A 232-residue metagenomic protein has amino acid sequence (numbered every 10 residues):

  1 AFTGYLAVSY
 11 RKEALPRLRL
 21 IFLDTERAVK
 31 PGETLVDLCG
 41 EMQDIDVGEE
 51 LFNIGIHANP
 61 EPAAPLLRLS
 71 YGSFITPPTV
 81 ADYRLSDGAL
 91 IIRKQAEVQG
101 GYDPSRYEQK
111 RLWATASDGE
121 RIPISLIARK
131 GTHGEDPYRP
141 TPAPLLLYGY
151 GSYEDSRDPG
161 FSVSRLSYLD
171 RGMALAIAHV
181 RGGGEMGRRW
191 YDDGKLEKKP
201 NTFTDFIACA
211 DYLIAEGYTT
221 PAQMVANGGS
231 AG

Functional and structural regions predicted by a protein language model:
T3-R11, A63-G72: Short beta-strand elements that form the blades of beta-propeller/WD-repeat-like and other beta-sheet-rich scaffold
G4, P16-L18, G40, P65 (+3 more regions): Repetitive beta-architecture junctions, highlighting loop-to-beta-strand starts across blade-like repeats
K12, E61-A63, F74-I75, D118-R121: Short flexible coil/turn linkers enriched for glycine and charged/polar residues that connect secondary-structure
A14-F22, I75-D82: Structural motif
L23-E26, L85-S86: Short loop/turn segments that connect beta-strands within beta-propeller blades
K30-V47, L90-E97: Beta-propeller fold detector
G48-E50, H57, Y83-G229: Cap/lid segment of the alpha/beta-hydrolase catalytic domain
G232: Catalytic nucleophile loop
